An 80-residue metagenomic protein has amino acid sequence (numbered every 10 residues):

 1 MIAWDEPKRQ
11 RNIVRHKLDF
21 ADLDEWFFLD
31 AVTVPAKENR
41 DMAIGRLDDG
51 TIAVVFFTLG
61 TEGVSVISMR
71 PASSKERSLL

Functional and structural regions predicted by a protein language model:
M1-L80: Ribonuclease/tRNase effector modules and their secretory precursors
